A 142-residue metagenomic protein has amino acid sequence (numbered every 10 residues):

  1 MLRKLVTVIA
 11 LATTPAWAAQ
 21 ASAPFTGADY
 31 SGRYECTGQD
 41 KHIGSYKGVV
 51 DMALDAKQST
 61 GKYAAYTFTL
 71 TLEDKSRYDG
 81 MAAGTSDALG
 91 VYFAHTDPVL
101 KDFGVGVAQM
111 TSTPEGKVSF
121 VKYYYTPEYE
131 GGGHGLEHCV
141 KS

Functional and structural regions predicted by a protein language model:
M1-V6: Bacterial N-terminal signal peptides that target proteins for export
A10-A19: Hydrophobic h-region of N-terminal signal peptides that target proteins for export in Gram-negative bacteria
Q20-S142: Central antiparallel beta-sheet cores of small beta-barrel/beta-sandwich binding domains
